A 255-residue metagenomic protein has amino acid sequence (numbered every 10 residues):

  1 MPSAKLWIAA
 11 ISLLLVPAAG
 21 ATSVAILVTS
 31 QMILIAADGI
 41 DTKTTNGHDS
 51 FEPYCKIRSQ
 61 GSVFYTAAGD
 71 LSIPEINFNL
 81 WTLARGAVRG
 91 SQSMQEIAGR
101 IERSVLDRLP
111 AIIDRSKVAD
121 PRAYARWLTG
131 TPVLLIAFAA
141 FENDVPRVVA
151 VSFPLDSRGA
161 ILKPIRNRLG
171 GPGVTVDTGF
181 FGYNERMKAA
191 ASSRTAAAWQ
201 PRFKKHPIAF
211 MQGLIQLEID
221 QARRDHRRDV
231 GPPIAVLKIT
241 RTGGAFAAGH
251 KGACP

Functional and structural regions predicted by a protein language model:
M1-S3: N-terminal secretory signal peptides that target proteins for export/translocation
K5-V16: Bacterial N-terminal signal peptides
A19-P255: N-terminal nucleophile
